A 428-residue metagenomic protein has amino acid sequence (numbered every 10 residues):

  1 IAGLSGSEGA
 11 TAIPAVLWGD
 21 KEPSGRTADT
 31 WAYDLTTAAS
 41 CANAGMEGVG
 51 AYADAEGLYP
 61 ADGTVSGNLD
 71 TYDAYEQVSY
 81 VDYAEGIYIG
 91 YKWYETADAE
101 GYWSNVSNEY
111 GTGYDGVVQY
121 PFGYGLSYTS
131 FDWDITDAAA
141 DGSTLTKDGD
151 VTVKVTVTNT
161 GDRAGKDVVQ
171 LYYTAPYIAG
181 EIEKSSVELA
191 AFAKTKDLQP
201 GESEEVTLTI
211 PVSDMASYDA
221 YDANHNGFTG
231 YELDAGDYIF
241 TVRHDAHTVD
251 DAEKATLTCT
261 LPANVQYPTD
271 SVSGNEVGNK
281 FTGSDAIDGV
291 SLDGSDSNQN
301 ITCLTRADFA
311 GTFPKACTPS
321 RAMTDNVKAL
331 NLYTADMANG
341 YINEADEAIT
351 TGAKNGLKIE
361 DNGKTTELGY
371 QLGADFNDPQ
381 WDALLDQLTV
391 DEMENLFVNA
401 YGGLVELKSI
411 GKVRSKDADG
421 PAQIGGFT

Functional and structural regions predicted by a protein language model:
I1-K166, P200, G230-D245, D251-A252 (+3 more regions): Secreted, periplasmic, or luminal enzymes acting at the cell surface/secretory milieu
Y33-L35, A175-Y177, V212: Acidic, glycine-rich active-site loops and adjacent beta-strand->loop/helix elements that engage anionic groups
T158-T160, T174, T209-S213: Solvent-exposed residues in well-ordered beta-strands and their adjoining turns, especially edge/terminal strands
V169, A179-T229: Intrinsically disordered, low-complexity Pro/Gly/Ser/Thr-rich segments with frequent PxxP/GP/PP motifs and embedded
L171-Y173, Y333-L368: Membrane-interacting alpha-helical segments
T174-A179, D245: Change "in extracellular beta-sheet-rich domains … of secreted and cell-surface proteins" to "in beta-sheet-rich domains
A353, K358-G411: N-terminal amphipathic, basic-rich helices that act as targeting or association modules
